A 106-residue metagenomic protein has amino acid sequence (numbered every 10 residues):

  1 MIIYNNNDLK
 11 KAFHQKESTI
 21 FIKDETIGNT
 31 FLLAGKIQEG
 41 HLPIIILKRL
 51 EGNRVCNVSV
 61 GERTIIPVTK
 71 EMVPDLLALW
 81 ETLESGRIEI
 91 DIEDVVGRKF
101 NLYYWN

Functional and structural regions predicted by a protein language model:
M1-T19: Acidic Gly/Asp/Thr-rich repetitive segments characteristic of extracellular carbohydrate-active and adhesion proteins
L9, I27-G28: Extracellular beta-strand scaffolds
S18-I27: Glycine-rich repeat segments that build the extracellular carbohydrate-interaction surface of secreted and virion
G28-K36: Short, structured protein-protein interaction patches enriched in aromatics and acidic/basic residues, typified by
G35-P74, A78: Membrane-inserting effector segments that mediate pore formation, membrane fusion, or transient membrane insertion
A78-I88: Membrane-helix interfacial anchor on the cytosolic side
I88-N106: C-terminal edge-of-domain segments
